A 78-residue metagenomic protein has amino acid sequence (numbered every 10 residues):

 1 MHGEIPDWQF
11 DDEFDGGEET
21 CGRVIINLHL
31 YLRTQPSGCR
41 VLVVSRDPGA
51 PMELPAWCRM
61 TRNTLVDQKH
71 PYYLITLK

Functional and structural regions predicted by a protein language model:
M1-K78: Domain-level signature for proteins that mediate thiol-based redox and metal-cofactor handling
